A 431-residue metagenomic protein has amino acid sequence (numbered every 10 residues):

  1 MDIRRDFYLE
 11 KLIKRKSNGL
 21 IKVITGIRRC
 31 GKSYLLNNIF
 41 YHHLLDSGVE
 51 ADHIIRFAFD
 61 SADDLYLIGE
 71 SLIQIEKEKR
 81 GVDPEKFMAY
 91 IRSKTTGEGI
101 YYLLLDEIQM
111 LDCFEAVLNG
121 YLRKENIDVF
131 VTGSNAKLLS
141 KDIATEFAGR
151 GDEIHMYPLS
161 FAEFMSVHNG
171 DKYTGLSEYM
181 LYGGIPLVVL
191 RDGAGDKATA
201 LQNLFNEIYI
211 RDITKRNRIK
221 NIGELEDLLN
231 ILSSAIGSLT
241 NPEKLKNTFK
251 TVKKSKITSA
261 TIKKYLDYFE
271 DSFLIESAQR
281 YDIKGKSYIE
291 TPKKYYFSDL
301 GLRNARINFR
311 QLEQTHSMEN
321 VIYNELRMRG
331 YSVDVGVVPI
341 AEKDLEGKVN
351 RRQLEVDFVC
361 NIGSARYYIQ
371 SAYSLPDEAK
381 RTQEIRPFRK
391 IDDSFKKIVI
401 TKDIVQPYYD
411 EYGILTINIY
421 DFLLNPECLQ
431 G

Functional and structural regions predicted by a protein language model:
M1-G19: Pre-Walker A adenine-sensing motif
D2, T25, R29, S33-Y34 (+4 more regions): A cross-kingdom feature that marks ATP-driven nucleic-acid transaction machinery
D2, Y157, A162-P339: Interdomain hinge/linker elements that couple catalytic modules in large macromolecular machines
L45-S61: Conserved catalytic segments around the Walker B and adjacent sensor/switch elements of P-loop NTPase domains
F57-G99: Short glycine-rich substrate-engagement loop in P-loop NTPases that contacts/grips substrate
T96-F114: Conserved P-loop NTPase "ATPase switch" module shared by AAA+ and STAND
L104, D128-S134, H155: Structural recognition of the conserved hydrophobic beta-strand(s) that form the central parallel beta-sheet of P-loop
G120, K137-E153, H168-N169: Short regulatory helix/loop adjacent to the ATP-binding pocket of P-loop NTPases
